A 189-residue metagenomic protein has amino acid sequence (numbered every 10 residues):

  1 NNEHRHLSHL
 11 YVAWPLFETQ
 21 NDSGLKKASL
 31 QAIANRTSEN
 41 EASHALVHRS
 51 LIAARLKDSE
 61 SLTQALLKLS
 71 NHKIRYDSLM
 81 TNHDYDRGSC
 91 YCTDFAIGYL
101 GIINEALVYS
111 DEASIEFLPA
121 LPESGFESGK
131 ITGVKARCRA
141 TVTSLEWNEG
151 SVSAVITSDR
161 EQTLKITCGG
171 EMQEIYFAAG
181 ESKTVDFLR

Functional and structural regions predicted by a protein language model:
N1-E41, Q64-M80: Extended glycan-interaction surfaces of carbohydrate-active proteins
E3, N35-N40, A53, D86-D94: Short, contiguous acidic/charged loop-to-helix segments that flank catalytic cores in large enzymes
H6-Y11, N40-V47, K57, Y91-G98: Aromatic- and histidine-enriched alpha-helix N-cap/loop-to-helix transition segments that scaffold the rims
Y11-D22, N35, H48-K57, I102-D111: Well-ordered alpha-helical scaffold segments within catalytic/enzyme domains
L30-N35, A45-S50, T81-G88: Glycine- and acidic
E60-R189: Non-catalytic C-terminal accessory modules of carbohydrate-active enzymes
